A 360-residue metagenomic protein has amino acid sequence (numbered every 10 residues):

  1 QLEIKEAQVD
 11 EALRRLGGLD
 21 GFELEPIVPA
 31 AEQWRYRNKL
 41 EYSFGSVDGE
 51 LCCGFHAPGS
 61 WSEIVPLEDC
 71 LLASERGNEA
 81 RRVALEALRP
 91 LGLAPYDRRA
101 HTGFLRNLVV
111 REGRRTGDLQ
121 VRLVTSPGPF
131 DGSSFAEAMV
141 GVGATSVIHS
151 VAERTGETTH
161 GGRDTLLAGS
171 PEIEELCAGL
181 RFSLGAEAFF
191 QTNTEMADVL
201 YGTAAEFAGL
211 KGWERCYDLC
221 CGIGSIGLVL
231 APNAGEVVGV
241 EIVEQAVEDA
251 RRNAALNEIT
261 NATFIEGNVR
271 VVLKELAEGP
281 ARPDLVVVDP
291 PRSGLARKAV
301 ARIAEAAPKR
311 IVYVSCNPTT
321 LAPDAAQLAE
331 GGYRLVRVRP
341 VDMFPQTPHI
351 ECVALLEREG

Functional and structural regions predicted by a protein language model:
Q1-D97, R115, P129: Extended interfacial segments that mediate partner engagement and assembly in macromolecular machines
A31-R37, V83, F104-N107, Y217 (+1 more regions): Feature of Fe-S/electron-transfer and energy-metabolism proteins that preferentially highlights extended coupling
R35-E41, E50-C52, L105-N107, D118-Q120 (+3 more regions): Broad gene-expression machinery/nucleic-acid interaction feature
F44-S46, E112-R114, D342, R358: Short, low-complexity Ser/Thr-rich regulatory SLiMs
G54-P58, R122, A250: Short, acidic/hydrophobic/Gly-rich beta-strand patch recurrent on exposed beta strands that often constitutes part
P90, A94-A168: N-terminal auxiliary segments of SAM/dcSAM-dependent transferases
G132-G360: Rossmann-like S-adenosyl-L-methionine
